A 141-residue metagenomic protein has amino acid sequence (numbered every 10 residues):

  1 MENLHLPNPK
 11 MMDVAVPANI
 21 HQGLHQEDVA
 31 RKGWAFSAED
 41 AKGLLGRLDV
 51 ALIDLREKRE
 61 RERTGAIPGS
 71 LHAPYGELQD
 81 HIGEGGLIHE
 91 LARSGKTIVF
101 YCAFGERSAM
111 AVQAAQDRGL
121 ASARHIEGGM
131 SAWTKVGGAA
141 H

Functional and structural regions predicted by a protein language model:
M1-V50, K58-T97, E106-H141: Rhodanese-like catalytic fold shared by cysteine-dependent sulfurtransferases and DSP/PTP-type phosphatases
Y101-C102: Short, surface-exposed ligand- or partner-binding patches at beta-edge/loop junctions that are enriched in aromatics
